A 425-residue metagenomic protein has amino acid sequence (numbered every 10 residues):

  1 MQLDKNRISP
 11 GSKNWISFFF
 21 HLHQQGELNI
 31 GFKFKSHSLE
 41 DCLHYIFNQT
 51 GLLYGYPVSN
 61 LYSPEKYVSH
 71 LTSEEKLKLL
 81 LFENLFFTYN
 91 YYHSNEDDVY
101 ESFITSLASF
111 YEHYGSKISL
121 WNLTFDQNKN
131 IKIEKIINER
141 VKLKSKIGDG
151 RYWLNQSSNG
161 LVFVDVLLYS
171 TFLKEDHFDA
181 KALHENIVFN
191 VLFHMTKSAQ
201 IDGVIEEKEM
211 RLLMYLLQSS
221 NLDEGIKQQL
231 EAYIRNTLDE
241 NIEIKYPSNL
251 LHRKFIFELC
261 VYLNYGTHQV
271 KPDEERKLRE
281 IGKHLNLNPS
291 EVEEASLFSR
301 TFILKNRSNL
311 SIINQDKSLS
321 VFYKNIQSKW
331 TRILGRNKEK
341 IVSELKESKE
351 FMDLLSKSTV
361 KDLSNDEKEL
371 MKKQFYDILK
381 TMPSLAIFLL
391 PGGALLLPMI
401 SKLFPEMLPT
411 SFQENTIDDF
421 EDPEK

Functional and structural regions predicted by a protein language model:
M1-Y376, K380-S384, G393, S401-E406 (+3 more regions): Small-residue-enriched hydrophobic alpha-helices in membranes
A386-F388: Hydrophobic alpha-helical transmembrane segments
